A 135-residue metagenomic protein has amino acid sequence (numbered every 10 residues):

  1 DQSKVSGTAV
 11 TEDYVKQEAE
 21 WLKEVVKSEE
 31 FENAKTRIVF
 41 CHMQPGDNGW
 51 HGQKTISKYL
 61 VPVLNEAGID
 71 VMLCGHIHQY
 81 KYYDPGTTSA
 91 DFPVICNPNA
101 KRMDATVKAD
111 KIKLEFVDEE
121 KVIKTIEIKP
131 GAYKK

Functional and structural regions predicted by a protein language model:
D1-V5: Serine-dependent acyl-ester chemistry module
S6-A90, A132-K134: His/acidic metal-ligating clusters that form di-metal
K81-K135: Binuclear metal-dependent phosphoesterase catalytic core
